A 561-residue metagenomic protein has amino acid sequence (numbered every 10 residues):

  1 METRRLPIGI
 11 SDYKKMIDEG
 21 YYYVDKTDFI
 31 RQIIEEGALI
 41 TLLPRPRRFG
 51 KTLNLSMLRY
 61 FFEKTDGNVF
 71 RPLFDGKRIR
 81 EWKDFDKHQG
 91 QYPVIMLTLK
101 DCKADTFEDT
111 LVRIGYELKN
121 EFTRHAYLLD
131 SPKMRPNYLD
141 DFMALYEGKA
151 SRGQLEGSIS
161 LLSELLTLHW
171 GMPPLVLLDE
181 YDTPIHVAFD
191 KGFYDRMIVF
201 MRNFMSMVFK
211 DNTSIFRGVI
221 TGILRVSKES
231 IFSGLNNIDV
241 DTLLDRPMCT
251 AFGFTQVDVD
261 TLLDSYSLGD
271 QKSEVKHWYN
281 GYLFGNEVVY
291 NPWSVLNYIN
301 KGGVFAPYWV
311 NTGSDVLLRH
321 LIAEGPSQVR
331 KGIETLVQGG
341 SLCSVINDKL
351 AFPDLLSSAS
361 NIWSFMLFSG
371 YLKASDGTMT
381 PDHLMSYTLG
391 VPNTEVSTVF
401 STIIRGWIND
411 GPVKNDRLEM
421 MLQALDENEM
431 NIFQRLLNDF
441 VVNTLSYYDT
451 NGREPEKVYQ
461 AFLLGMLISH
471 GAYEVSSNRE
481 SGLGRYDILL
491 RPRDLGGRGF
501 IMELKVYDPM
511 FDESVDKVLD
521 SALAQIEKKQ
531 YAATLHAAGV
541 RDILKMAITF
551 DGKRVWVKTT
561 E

Functional and structural regions predicted by a protein language model:
M1-D66, F70-E81: Walker A/P-loop-proximal flanking segment of P-loop NTPase domains
I8-I17, C102, D109, R113-E156 (+1 more regions): Conserved P-loop NTPase mechanochemical-coupling segment
G9, K14, Y60-Y127: P-loop NTPase motor core
F122, S158-T167, R196-F216, Y531-T534: Substrate-engagement module of ASCE P-loop NTPases
T183, F193-L235: Sensor-1/coupling segment of RecA-like P-loop NTPase cores
S230-S233, D241-Y298, G332: Amphipathic alpha-helical segments of the small helical/lid subdomains adjacent to P-loop NTPase cores
I238-D239, L243, Y290-Q530, V557-E561: Extended alpha-helical interface modules used as scaffolds for assembling large macromolecular complexes
T534-E561: Domain-level recognition of nuclease-like catalytic cores that cleave nucleotide substrates
